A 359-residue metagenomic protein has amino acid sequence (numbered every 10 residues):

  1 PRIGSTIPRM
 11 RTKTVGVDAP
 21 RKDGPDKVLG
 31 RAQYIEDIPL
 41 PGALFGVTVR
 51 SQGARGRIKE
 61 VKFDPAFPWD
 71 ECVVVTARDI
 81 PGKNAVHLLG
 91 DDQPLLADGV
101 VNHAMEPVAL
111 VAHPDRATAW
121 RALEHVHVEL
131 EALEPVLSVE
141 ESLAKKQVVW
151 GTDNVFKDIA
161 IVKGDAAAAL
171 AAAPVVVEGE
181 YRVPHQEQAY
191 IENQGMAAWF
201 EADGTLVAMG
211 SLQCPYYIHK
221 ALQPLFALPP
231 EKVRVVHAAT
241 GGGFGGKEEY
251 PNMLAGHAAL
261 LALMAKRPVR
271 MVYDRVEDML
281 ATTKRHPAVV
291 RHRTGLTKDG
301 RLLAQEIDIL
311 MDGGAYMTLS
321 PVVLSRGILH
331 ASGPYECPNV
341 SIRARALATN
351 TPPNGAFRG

Functional and structural regions predicted by a protein language model:
R2-I161, V176-G179, M264: Flexible, low-hydrophobicity surface segments
R11, V17, T118-S138, I159 (+4 more regions): Gly/Pro-rich active-site capping loops and adjacent beta-alpha segments that organize cofactor/substrate pockets
I35-A43, Y190-Q194, N339-P352: Flexible hinge/switch segments at interdomain interfaces of large molecular machines
G42-F45, W69-C72, A97-D98, M105-V108 (+8 more regions): Short coil/turn connectors at secondary-structure junctions
V47-V75, A109-L130, M196-T240, F244-A265 (+2 more regions): Alpha-helical support elements that line or immediately flank enzyme active sites and cofactor-binding pockets
A77, K232-A238, K266-V276, L303-D308 (+1 more regions): Beta-strand segments within the central parallel beta-sheet cores of soluble alpha/beta enzyme folds
G90-A119, G245-L296, N354-G359: Glycine-rich and small/hydrophobic secondary-structure elements
L143-F226: Helix-loop-helix junctions that connect adjacent transmembrane helices in secondary transporters/permeases, recognized
